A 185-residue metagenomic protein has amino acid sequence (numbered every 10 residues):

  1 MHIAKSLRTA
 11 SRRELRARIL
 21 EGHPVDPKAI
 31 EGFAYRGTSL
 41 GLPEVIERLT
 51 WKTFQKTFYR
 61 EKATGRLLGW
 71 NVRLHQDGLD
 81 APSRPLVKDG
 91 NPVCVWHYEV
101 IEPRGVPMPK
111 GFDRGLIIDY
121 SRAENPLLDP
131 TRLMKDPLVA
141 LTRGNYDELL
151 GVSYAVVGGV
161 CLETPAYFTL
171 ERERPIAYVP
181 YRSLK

Functional and structural regions predicted by a protein language model:
M1-K185: Soluble ligand-binding/transfer domains with enclosed cavities or grooves
